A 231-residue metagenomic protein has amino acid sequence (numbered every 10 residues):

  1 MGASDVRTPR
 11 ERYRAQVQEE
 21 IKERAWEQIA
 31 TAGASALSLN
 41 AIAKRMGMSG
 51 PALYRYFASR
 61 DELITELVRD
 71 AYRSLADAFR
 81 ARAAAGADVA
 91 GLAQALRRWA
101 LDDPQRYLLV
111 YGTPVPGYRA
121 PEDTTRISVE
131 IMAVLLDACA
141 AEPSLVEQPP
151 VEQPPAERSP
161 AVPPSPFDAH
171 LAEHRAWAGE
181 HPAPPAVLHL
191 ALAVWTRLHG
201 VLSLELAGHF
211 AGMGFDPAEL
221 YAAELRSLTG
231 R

Functional and structural regions predicted by a protein language model:
M1-Q16, V151, A178: N-terminal intrinsically disordered/low-complexity leader segments
Q16, E20-E27, E62-R82, G91-R98 (+3 more regions): Alpha-helical structural segments
E20, R24, Q28, A32-E62: Helix-turn-helix
A30, A76, R80, R97-L101 (+4 more regions): Short amphipathic alpha-helical interface segments enriched in basic and hydrophobic/aromatic residues, used as
L67, D88, L92, R106 (+3 more regions): Residue-level detector of well-ordered alpha-helical segments, enriched for hydrophobic/aromatic packing positions
A90-G112, T125-L145: Helical hydrophobic small-molecule/effector-binding pocket
Y111-T124, G214-F215: Short helix/strand-bridging catalytic loops that position acidic/His residues to coordinate divalent metals and engage
V134-R231: C-terminal peripheral helix-coil segments that are non-catalytic and often amphipathic
